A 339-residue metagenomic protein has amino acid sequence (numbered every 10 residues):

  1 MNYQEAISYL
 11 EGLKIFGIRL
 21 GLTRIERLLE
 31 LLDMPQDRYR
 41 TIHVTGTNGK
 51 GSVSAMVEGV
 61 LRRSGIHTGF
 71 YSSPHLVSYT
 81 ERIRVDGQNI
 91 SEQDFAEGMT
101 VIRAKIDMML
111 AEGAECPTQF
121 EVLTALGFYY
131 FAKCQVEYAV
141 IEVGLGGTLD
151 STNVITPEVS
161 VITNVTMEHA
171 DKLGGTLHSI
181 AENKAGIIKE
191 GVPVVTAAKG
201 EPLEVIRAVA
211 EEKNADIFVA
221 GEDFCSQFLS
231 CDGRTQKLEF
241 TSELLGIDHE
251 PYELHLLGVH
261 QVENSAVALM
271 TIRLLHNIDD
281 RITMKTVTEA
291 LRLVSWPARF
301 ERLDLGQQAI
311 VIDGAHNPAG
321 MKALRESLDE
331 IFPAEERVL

Functional and structural regions predicted by a protein language model:
M1-F16: Charged, amphipathic alpha-helical linker segments immediately N-terminal to NTP-binding catalytic cores
G12-E26: N-terminal pre-Walker A segment at the start of P-loop NTPase domains
L22, E26-D37, R63-I155, D171-L173 (+1 more regions): ATP-dependent carboxylate-amine ligase catalytic core
R40-V44, S52-G69: A conserved segment at the C-terminal end of the G1
L123-K172, L203-H249: Extended acidic/charged loop-beta regions that coordinate divalent cations and stabilize anionic phosphate/carboxylate
Y138-V143, D150-V161, V165-A170, T176-S179 (+1 more regions): Nucleotide phosphate-binding/pyrophosphate-handling subdomain across enzymes that bind or process nucleotide phosphates
A197-A198, V209-C231, L254-V259, T286-L293 (+2 more regions): Beta-strand->loop->alpha-helix junctions that form or flank phosphate-binding loops in nucleotide-handling enzymes
